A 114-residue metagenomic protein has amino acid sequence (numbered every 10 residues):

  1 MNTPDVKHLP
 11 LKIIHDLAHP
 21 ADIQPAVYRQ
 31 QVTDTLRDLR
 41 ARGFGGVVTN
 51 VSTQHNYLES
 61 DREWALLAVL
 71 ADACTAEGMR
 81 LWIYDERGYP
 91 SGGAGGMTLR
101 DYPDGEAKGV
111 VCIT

Functional and structural regions predicted by a protein language model:
M1, L9, Y28-R42, E59-T114: Mature extracytoplasmic enzyme cores
M1-P25: Boundary/entry segment of secreted carbohydrate-active catalytic domains
K7, A41-H55: Conserved, charged catalytic cores of large soluble enzymes
L11-H15, G46-T49, L81-I83: Structural recognition of the beta-strand scaffold that forms the well-ordered cores of secreted hydrolase catalytic
I14-P20, S52-Q54, E86-Y89: Active-site beta-loop-alpha junctions enriched in small/polar residues
D22-Q24, H55-E59: A generic structural signal for short coil/turn motifs at secondary-structure boundaries
